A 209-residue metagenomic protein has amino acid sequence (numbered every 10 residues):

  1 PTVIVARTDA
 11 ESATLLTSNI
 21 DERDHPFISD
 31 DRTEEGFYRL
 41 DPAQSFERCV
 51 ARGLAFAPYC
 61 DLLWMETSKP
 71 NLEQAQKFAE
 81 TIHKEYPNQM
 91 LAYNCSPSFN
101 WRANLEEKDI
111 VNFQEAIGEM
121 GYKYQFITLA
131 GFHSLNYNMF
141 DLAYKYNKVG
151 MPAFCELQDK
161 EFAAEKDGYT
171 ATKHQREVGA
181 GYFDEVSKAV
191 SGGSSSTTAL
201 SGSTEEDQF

Functional and structural regions predicted by a protein language model:
P1-Y93, P97-F99, A103-F126, F140 (+2 more regions): Alpha/beta enzyme core
I127-F132: Short acidic/histidine-rich active-site segments
N136-P152: C-terminal helical cap(s) of enzyme catalytic domains, especially alpha/beta-barrels
G150-S201: Flexible C-terminal active-site loop/helix
